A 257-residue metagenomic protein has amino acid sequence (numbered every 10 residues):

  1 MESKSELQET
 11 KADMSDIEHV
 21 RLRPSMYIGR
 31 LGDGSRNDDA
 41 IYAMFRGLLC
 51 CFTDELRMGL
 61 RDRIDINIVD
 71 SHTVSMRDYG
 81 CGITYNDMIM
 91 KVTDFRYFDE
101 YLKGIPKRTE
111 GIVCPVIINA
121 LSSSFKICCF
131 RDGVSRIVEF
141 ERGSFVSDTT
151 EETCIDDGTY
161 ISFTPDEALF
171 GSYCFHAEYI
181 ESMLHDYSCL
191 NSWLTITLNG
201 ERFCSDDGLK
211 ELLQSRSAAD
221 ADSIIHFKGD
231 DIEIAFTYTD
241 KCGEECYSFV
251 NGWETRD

Functional and structural regions predicted by a protein language model:
E2-A40, N86-K107: P-loop NTPase nucleotide-binding/switch module
E2-T10, D70-M88, E100-D207: GHKL-type ATPase core
D13-G34, V69, E152-S162, A235-G252: Flexible hinge/switch segments at interdomain interfaces of large molecular machines
V20-Y27, C51-E55, G59, D94-F98 (+3 more regions): Conserved, well-folded catalytic cores of nucleic-acid-processing and energy-transducing macromolecular machines
S35-D65, P115-L121: Conserved ATP-binding N-box helix of the HATPase_c
D38-C50, Y85-K103, E181, K210-A218 (+1 more regions): A short, contiguous, amphipathic alpha-helix enriched in charged residues
I66, V134-F140, D231-Y238: Broad, structure-driven detector of short, well-ordered beta-strand segments within folded domains
F175-E181, H185-Y187, W193-D257: GHKL/Histidine-kinase-like ATPase module
